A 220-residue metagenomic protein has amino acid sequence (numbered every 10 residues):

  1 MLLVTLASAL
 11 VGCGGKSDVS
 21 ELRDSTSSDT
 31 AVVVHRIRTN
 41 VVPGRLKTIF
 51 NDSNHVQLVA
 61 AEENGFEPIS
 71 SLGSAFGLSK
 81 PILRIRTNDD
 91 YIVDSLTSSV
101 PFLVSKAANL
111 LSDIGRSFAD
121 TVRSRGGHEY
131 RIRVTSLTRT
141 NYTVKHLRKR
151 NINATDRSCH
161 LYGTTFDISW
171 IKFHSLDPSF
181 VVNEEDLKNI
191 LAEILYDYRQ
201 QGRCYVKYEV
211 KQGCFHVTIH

Functional and structural regions predicted by a protein language model:
M1-A7: Sec-dependent N-terminal signal peptides
L10-G12: C-terminal motif of bacterial Sec signal peptides marking the signal peptidase cleavage site
G15-L111, G115, D120-R123, T218-H220: Extracytoplasmic cell-surface/polysaccharide-interacting catalytic and binding patches
A108-G115, R131, V144-R148, K188-A192: Extracytoplasmic/secreted envelope proteins and their assembly/folding machinery, especially bacterial periplasmic
I114-R125, T138, L195-G202: Sec/Tat-exported extracytoplasmic proteins
G127-V144: Acidic helix-start/capping segments at beta-turn-to-alpha-helix junctions
N141-D156: Charged, often glycine-rich, active-site loop that binds/positions anionic groups
T155-H220: Catalytic cores and adjacent binding grooves of peptidoglycan-active enzymes
